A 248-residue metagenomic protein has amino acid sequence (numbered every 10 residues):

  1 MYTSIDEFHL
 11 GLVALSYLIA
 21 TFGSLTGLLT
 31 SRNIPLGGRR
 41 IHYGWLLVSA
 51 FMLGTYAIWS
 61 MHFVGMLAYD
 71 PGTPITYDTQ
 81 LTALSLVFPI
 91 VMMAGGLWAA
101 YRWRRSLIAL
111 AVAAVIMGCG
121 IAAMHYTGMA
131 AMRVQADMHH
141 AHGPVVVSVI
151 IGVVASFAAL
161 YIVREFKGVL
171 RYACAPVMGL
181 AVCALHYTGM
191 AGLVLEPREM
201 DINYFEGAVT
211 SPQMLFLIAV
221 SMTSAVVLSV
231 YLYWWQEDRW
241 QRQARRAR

Functional and structural regions predicted by a protein language model:
M1-R248: Peripheral, non-catalytic segments of secretory and membrane proteins
